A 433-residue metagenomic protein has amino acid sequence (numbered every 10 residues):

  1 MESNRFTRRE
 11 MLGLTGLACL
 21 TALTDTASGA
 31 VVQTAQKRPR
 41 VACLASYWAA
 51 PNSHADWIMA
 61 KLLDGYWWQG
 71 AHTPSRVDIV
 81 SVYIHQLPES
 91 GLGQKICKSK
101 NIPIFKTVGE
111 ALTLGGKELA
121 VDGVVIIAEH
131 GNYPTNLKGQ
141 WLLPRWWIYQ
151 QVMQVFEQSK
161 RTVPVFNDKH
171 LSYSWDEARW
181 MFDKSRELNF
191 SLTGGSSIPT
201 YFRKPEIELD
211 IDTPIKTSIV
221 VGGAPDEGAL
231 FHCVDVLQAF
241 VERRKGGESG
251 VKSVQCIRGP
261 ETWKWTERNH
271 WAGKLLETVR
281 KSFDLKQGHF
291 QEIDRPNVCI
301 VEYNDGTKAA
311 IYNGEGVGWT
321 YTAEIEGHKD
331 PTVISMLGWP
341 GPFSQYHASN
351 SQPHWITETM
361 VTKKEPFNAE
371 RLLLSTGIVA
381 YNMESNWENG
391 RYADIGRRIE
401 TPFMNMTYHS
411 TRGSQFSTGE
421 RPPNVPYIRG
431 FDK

Functional and structural regions predicted by a protein language model:
M1-A18: N-terminal secretory signal peptides and thylakoid transit peptides that target proteins across membranes
C19-L23, V31-T34, G139-W141, T359-K433: C-terminal helix-rich "cap/oligomerization" subdomain common to oxidoreductases
V31-S99, S218: N-terminal Rossmann-like dinucleotide-binding module
P103-A111: Short acidic-hydrophobic, aromatic-tinged amphipathic segments that line or gate anion-handling sites
V124, E129-S196: Beta-strand-loop-alpha-helix segment that lines the small-molecule cofactor/substrate pocket of alpha/beta enzymes
R186-L188, T193-S218: Rossmann-like NAD(P)H-binding beta-loop-alpha module
S218-G306, N313-E315, L374-G377: Rossmann-like dinucleotide-binding domain that binds NAD(P)(H)
K286-R371: NAD(P)-dinucleotide binding in Rossmann-like oxidoreductases
